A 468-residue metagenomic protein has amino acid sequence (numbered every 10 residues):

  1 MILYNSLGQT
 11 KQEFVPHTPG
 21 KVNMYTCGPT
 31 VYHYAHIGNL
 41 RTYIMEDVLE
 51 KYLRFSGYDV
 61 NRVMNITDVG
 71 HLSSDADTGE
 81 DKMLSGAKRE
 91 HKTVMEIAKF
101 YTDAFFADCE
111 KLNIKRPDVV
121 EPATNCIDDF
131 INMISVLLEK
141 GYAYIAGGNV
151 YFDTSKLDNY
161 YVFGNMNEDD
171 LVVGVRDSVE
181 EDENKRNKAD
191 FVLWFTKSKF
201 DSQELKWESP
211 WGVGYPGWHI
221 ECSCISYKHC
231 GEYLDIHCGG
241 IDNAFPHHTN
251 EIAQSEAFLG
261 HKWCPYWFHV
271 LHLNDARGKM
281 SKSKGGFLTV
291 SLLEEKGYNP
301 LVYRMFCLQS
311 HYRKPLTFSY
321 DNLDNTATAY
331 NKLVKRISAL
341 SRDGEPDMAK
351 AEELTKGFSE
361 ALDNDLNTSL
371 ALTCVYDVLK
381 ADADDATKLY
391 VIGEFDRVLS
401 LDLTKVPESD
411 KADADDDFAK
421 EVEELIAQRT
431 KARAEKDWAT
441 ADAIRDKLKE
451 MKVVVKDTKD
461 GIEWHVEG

Functional and structural regions predicted by a protein language model:
M1-Y32, D47, F106-A107, I127-A339: Alpha-helical recognition segments enriched in aromatics with Gly/Pro capping that present substrate-recognition
G8, H17-N113, V455-W464: N-terminal, positively charged nucleic-acid-binding surface of large information/translation enzymes
R54, L138, K449: Anion (oxyanion) recognition and catalysis
G57-V60, K111-D118, A143-Y144, Y233 (+1 more regions): Surface-exposed helix-capping loop/turn segments at secondary-structure junctions
D59-N61, G141-G147, D382, V454-K456: Short, well-structured beta-strand/strand-turn elements
V63-V69, A98-F105, K115-F130, G148-L157: Short, glycine/charge-rich beta-strand/loop segments that flank catalytic centers and engage negatively charged groups
K92-E96, F106-N132, Y142, A244 (+6 more regions): Non-catalytic interaction-recognition regions
K279-K282, G286-G468: Structural preference for alpha-helix termini/caps and helix-kink/transition segments
